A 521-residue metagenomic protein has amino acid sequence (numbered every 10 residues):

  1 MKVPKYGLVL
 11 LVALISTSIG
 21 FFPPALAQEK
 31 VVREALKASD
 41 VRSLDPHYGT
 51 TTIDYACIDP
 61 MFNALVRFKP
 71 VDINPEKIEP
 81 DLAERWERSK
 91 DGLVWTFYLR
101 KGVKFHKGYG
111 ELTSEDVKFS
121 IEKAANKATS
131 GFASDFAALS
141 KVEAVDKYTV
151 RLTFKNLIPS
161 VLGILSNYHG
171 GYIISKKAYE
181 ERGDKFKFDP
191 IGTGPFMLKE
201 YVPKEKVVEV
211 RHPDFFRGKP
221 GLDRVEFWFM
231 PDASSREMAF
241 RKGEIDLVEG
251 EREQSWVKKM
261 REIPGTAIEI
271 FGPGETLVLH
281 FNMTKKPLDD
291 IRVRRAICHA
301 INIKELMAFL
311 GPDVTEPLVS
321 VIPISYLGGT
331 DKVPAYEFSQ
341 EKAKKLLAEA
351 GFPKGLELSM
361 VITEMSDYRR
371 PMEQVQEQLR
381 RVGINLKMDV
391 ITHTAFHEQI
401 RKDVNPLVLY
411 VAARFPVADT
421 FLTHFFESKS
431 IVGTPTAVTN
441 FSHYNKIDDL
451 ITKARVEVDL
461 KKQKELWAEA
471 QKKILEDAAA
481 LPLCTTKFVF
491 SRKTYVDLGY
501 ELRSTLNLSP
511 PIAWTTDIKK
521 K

Functional and structural regions predicted by a protein language model:
K5, Y98, A133-A178: Surface-exposed binding/hinge segments that line and control ligand-binding clefts or catalytic entry sites
S16, E29-V32, T51, A56 (+5 more regions): Detector for C-terminal structural segments
R33, T113-S120, K147-T153, G194-P195 (+7 more regions): Alpha-helical secondary-structure segments
A35-K90, E122, D189-T193: N-terminal lobe/hinge region of extracytoplasmic solute-binding protein
S39-A56, L82, Y109-G110, F132-A133 (+7 more regions): A structural "hinge/loop" feature
K69-I73, S166-P220, R224, D232-S234 (+3 more regions): Gly/Pro-rich hinge or "lid" segments in bacterial periplasmic/extracellular proteins
E84-S130, R151, A239, P287: Aromatic- and charge-enriched surface segment that lines or borders ligand/interaction sites
H212-K258, Q376, N385-K387: Ligand-site clamp/hinge motif
